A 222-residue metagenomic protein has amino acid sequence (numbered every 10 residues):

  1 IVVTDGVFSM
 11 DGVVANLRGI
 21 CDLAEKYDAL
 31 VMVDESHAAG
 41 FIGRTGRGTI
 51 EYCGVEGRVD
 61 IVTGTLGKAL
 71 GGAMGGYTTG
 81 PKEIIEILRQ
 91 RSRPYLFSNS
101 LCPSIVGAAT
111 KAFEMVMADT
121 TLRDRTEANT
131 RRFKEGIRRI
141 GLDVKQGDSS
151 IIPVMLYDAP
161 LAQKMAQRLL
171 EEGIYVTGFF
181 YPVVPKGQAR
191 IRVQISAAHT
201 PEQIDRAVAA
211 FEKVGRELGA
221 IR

Functional and structural regions predicted by a protein language model:
I1-V33: Active-site phosphate-binding strand-loop segment of PLP-dependent enzymes
V3-G6, G43, I137, R206: Pyridoxal 5′-phosphate
G6-D11, A38-F41, Y95-L96, V183-P185: Short, small-residue-enriched loops and turns at beta-alpha junctions that line or gate enzyme active sites
A15, D124-F133, R138-G173, V183 (+2 more regions): Conserved PLP-binding catalytic core of the aspartate aminotransferase-like
K26-Y27, I140, E172, L218: Helix C-cap/helix->beta junction micro-motif
Y27-L30, H37, I42-D148, L161: Active-site C-terminal subdomain of aminotransferase-like
E171-I174, P182-R222: PLP-dependent enzyme catalytic core of the Aspartate aminotransferase-like
